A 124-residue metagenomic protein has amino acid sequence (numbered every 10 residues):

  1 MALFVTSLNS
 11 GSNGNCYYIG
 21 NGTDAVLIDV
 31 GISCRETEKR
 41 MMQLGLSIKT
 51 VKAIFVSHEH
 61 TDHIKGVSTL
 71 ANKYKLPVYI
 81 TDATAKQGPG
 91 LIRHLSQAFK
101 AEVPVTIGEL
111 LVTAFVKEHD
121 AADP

Functional and structural regions predicted by a protein language model:
M1, K73-Y74, L91-H94: Short, structured coil segments at secondary-structure junctions
M1-L44: Conserved beta-strand hairpin/beta-sheet module of binuclear metal-dependent hydrolase folds, prominently
V5, I54, V78, V112-A114: Generic preference for hydrophobic
S10-S12, I32-C34, H60-T61, K117-A121: Short beta->alpha connector loops
N13-G14, K39-Q43, I64-K65, A98-K100 (+2 more regions): A generic local structural motif
I19, D29, H58, V112 (+1 more regions): Divalent metal-coordination and catalytic microenvironments
C34-A83: Active-site metal-binding motif and surrounding structural segment of the metallo-beta-lactamase
I80-P124: Metallo-beta-lactamase
